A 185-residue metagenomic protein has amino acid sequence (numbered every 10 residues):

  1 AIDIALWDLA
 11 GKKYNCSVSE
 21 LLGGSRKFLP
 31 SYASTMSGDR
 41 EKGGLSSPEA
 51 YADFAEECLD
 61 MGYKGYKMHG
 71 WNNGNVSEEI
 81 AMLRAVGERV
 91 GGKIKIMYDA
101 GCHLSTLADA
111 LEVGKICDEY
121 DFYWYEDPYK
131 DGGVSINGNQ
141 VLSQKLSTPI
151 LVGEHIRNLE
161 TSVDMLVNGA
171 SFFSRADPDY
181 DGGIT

Functional and structural regions predicted by a protein language model:
A1-M97, G101-H103, A108-L111, K115-E119 (+1 more regions): N-terminal capping/lid subdomain adjacent to the active-site entrance of alpha/beta enzymes
E41-S46, D131-N137: Intrinsically disordered, low-complexity coil segments
K64, Y123, S171-F172: Short acidic/polar active-site loop segments enriched in Thr and Asp
G70, G101-L104, Y129-K130, R157 (+1 more regions): Short, glycine/acidic-enriched loop or turn micro-motifs at the edges of active sites
E79, E126-D127, E154: Acidic-residue sensor for enzyme active/binding pockets
D121-K130: A short, conserved beta-to-alpha structural element at the edge of catalytic cores that scaffolds binding
G132-T185: Catalytic alpha/beta core domains of metabolic enzymes, predominantly
